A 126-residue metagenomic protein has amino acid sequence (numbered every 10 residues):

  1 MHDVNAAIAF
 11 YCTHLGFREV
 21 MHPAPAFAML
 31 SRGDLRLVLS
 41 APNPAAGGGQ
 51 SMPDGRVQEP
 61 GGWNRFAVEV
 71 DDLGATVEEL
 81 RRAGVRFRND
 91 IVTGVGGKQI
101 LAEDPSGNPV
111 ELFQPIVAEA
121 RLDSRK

Functional and structural regions predicted by a protein language model:
A7, Y11-H14, L80, G107: Conserved active-site tyrosine of GNAT-family acetyltransferases
R18-V68, A75-E103, Q114-K126: Vicinal oxygen chelate
P109-L112: Short glycine-/small-residue motifs
